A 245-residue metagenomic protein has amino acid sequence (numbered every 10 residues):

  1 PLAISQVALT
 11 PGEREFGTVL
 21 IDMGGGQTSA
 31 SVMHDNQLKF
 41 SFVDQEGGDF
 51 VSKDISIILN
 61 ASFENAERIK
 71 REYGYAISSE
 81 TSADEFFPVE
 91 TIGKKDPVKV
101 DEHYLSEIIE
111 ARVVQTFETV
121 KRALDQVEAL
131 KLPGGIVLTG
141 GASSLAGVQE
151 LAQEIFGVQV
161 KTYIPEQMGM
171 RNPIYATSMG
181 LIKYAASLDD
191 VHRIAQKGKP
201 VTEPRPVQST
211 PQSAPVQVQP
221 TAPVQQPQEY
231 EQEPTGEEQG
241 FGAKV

Functional and structural regions predicted by a protein language model:
P1-L2, D35, D44, R71 (+1 more regions): Short, ordered loop/turn segments at secondary-structure junctions
P1-P11, E110-L132: Phosphate/ATP-binding catalytic cores across multiple sugar-kinase/actin-like superfamilies, primarily ASKHA
P1-T18, S62-F63, A76-K95, E102-L105 (+2 more regions): Nucleotide/phosphate-binding catalytic cleft detector across ATP-hydrolyzing and phosphate-transferring enzymes
P11-F40, I55, L181: Gly/Thr-rich phosphate-binding beta-strand-loop-beta motif of the actin/hexokinase/Hsp70
H34-L38, V127-G135: Short, surface-exposed connector motifs at secondary-structure boundaries
Q37-R71: Glycine-rich phosphate-binding loop plus the immediately following alpha-helix
Y75-I77, L132-A152: Glycine-rich phosphate-binding loops at beta-strand->alpha-helix junctions
P165-V207: Glycine-rich phosphate-binding/hydrolytic loop that grips phosphoryl groups
